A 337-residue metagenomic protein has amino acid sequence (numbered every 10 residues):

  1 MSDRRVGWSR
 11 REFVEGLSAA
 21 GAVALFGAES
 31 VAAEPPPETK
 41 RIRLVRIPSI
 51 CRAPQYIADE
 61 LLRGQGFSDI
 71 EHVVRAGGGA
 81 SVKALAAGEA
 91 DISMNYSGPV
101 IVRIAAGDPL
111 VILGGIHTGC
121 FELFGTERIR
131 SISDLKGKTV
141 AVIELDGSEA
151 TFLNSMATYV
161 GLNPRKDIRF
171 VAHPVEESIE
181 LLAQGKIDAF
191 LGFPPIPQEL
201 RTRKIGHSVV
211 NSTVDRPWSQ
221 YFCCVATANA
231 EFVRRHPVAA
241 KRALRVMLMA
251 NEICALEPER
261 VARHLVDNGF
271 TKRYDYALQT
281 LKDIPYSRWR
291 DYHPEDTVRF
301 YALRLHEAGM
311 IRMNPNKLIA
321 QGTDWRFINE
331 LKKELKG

Functional and structural regions predicted by a protein language model:
M1-E12, A19: N-terminal secretory signal peptides
G27, A32-A33: Boundary at the C-terminal end of the N-terminal hydrophobic targeting segment
E34-A172, L181-Q184, D188-P194, I205 (+2 more regions): Short, glycine-/small- and polar/acidic-enriched structural segments that line small-molecule recognition paths
P48, V74, G78, D146-A150 (+7 more regions): Solvent-exposed, acidic/flexible segments
L62-F67, V214-S219, Y286-P294: Short, solvent-exposed loop/beta-turn-alpha elements that line the ligand-binding surface or hinge of extracytoplasmic
G98, E177-D267: Pocket-lining segment of extracytoplasmic ligand-binding domains
R234-M313: Secondary-structure end/capping motifs
H306-G337: Conserved C-terminal helix/tail region of periplasmic/extracytoplasmic solute-binding proteins
